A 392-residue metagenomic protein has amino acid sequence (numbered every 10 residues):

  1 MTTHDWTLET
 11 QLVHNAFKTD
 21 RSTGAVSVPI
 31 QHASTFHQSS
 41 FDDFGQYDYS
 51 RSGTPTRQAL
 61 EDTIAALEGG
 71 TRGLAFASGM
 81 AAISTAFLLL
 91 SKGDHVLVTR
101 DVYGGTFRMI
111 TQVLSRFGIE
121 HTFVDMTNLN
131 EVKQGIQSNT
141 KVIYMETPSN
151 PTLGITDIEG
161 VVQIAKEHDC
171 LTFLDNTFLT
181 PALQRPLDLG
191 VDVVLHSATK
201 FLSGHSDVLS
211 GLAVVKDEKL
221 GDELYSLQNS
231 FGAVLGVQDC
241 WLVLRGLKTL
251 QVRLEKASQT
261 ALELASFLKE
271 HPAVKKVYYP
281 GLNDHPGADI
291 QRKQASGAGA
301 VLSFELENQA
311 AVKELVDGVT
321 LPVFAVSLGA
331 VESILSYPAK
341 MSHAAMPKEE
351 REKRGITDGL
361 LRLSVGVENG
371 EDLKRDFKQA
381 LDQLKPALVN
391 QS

Functional and structural regions predicted by a protein language model:
T2, K18, L74-A273, Y278 (+1 more regions): Conserved PLP-enzyme active-site core in the AAT-like
T2-T54, L60-T63: N-terminal "arm"/small-domain region of PLP-dependent enzymes with the aminotransferase-like
Q11-V26, A310-E350: C-terminal core of ALDH-fold dehydrogenases
T35-S84, L89, G105-Q112: Conserved N-terminal alpha-helix of the aminotransferase class I/II PLP-enzyme fold
E120, S138, R253, A310 (+1 more regions): PLP-dependent enzyme catalytic core of the Aspartate aminotransferase-like
F231-G232, V319-G329, A380-V389: A common structural junction motif
V243-V252, G299-E307, R362-G366: Short, well-ordered beta-strand elements within core beta-sheets of diverse protein domains
L262-T320, F324-V326, M346-E352, S392: Conserved small-domain helix->loop->beta segment predominantly found in fold-type I
